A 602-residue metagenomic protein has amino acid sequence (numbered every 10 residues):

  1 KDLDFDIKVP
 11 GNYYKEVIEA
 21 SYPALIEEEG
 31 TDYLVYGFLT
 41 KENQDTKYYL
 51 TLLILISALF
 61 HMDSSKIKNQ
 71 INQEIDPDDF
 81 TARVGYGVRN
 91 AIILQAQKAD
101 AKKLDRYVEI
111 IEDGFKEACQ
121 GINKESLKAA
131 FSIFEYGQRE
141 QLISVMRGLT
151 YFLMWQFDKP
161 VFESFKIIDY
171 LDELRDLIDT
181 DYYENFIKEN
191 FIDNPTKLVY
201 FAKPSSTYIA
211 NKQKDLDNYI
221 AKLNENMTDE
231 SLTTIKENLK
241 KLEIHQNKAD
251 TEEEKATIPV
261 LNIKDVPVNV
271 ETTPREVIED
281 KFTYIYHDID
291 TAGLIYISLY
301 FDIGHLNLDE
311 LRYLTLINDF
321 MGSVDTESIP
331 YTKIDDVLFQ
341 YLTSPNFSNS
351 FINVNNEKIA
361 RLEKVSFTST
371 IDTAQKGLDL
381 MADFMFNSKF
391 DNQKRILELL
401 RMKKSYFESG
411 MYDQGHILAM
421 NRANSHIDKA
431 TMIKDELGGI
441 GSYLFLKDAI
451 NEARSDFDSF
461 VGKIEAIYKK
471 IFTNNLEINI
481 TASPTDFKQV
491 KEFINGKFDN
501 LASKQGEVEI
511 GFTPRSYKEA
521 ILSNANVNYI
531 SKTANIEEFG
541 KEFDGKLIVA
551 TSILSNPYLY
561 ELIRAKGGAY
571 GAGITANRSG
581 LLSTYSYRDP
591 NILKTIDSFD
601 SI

Functional and structural regions predicted by a protein language model:
D2-S64, R139, R147-P160, N224-G322 (+2 more regions): His/Glu-based metal-binding/catalytic segments typifying zinc-dependent metallopeptidases
I26, V84-Y86, I192, H287-I289 (+5 more regions): Generic marker of residues within folded, mature protein domains
G30-E42, I67-C119, N123-D176, P195-S205 (+6 more regions): M16 family metallopeptidases and their MPP-like homologs
A130-D288, I417-G511, K518-A520: C-terminal regions of mature proteins
